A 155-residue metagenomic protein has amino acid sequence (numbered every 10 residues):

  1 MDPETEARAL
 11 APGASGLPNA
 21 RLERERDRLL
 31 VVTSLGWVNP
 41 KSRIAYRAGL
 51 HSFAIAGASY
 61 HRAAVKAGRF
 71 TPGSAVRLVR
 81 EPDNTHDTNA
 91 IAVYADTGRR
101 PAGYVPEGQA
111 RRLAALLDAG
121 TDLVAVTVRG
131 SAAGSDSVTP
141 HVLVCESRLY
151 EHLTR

Functional and structural regions predicted by a protein language model:
M1-R155: Conserved active-site motif detector
